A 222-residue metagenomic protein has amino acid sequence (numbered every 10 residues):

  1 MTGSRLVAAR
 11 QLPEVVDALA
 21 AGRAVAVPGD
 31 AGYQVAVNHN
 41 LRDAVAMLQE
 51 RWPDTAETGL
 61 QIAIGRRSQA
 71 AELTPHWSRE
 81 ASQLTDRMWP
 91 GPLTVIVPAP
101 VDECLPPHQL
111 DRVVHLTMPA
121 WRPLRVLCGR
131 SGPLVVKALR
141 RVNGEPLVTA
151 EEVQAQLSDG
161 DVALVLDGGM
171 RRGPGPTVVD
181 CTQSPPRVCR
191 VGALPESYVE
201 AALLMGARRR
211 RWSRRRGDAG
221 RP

Functional and structural regions predicted by a protein language model:
M1-P222: Active-site-adjacent structural elements in enzyme catalytic cores
